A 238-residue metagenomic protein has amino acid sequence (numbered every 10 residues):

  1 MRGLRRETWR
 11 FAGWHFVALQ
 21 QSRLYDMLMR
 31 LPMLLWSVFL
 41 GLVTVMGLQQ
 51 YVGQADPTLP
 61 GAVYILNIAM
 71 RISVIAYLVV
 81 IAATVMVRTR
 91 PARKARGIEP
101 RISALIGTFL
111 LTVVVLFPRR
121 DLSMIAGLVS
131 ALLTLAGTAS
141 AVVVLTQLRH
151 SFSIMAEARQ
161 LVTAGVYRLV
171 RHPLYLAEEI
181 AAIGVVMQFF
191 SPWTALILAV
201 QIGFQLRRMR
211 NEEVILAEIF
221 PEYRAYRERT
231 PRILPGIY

Functional and structural regions predicted by a protein language model:
M1-M155, G184-E222, E228-Y238: Membrane-anchoring alpha-helices and their flanking helix-loop junctions
I102-I106, R171-I180: Short hydrophobic alpha-helical membrane-embedded segments
M155-A177: Active-site-proximal inter-transmembrane loops
